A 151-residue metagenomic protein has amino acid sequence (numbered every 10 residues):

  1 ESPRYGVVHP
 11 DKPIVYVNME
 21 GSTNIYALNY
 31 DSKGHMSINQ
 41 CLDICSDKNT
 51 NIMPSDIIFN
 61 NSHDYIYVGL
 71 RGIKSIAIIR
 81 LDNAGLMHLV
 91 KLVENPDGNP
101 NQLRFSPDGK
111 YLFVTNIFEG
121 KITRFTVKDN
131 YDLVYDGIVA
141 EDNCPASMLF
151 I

Functional and structural regions predicted by a protein language model:
E1-C41: Acidic, glycine-rich loop-and-beta core segments that form the ion-binding/anion-interacting portion of active sites
E1-K12, I44-H63, P96-G109, V139-I151: Beta-rich, blade/repeat-based domains predominating in secreted/periplasmic proteins but also intracellular
K12, S22, H63, G72-S75 (+1 more regions): Surface-exposed loop/turn positions within WD40 beta-propeller blades
E20-G21, Y30, R71, I117-F118 (+1 more regions): Short loop/turn segments immediately following the C-termini of beta-strands
L28-M36, I79-L86, F125-D132: Short loop/turn segments immediately following beta-strands, especially the blade-tip and inter-blade linker loops
S37-I44, H88-E94, V134-E141: Beta-propeller fold detector
A77-E119, T123-R124: C-terminal hydrophobic structural anchor segments that stabilize assembly/packing rather than catalytic chemistry
